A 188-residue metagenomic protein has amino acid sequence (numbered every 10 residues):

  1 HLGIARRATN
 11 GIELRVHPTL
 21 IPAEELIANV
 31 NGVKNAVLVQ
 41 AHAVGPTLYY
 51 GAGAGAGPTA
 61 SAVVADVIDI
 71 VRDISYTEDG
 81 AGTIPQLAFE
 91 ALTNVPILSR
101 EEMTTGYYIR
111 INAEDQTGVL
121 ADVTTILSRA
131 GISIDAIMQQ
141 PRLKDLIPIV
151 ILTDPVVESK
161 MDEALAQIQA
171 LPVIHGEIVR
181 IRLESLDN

Functional and structural regions predicted by a protein language model:
H1, R15, L38, L48-Y50 (+3 more regions): Structured core elements
H1-N29, K34-A36, G55: Substrate-binding/catalytic subdomain of NAD(P)-dependent oxidoreductase enzymes
R7, T19-A23, H42-G45, G53-A56 (+4 more regions): Short, glycine-/Ser/Thr-/acidic-enriched flexible segments
A28-R72: Gly/His-enriched, cation/cofactor- and phosphate-binding structural elements
A62, V67-N188: A conserved regulatory-domain signal marking ACT and ACT-like small-molecule sensing domains and adjacent regulatory
